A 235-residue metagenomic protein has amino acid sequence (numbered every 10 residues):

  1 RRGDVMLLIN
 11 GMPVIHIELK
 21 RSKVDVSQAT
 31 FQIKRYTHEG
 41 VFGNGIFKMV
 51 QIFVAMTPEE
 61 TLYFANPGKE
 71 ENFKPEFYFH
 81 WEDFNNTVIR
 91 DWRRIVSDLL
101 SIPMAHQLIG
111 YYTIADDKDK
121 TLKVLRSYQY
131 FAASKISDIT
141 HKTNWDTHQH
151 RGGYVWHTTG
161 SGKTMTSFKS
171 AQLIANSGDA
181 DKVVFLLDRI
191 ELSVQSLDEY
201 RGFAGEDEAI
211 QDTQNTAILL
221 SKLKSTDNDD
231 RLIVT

Functional and structural regions predicted by a protein language model:
R1-K182, E191, Q195-D207, D227-R231: ATP-dependent helicase/translocase motor core
V26-T30, T213-A217, V234: Amphipathic alpha-helical transducer elements in NTP-driven molecular machines
E206-Q214: Conserved AMP-binding/adenylation subdomain of ANL enzymes
T216-I233: Conserved motor-coupling elements within RecA-like helicase/translocase cores
